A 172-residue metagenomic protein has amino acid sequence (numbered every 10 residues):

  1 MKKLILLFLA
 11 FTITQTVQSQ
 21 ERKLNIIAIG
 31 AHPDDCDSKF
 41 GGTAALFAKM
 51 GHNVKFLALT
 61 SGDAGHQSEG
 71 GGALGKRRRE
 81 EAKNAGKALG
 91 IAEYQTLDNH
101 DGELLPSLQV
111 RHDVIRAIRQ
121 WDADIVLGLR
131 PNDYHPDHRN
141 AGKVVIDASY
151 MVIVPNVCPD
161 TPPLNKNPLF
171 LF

Functional and structural regions predicted by a protein language model:
L4-T12: Sec-dependent N-terminal signal peptides
T14-T16: Hydrophobic alpha-helical segments of integral membrane proteins
S19-W121, M151, D160-P162: Active-site rim/loop-helix segments in enzyme catalytic domains that contact anionic ligands
A92, D124, P168: Conserved acidic residues
A117-P163: Active-site adenylate/phosphate-handling loop in enzymes that bind or generate adenylated species
P162-F172: A structural motif
